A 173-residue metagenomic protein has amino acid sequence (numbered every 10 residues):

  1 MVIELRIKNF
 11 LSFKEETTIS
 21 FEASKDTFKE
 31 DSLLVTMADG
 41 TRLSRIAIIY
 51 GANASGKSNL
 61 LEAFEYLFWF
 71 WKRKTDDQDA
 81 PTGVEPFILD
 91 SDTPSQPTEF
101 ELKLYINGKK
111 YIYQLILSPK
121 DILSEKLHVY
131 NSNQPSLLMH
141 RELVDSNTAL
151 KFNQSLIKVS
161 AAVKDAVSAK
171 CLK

Functional and structural regions predicted by a protein language model:
V2-Y66: Pre-Walker A-like glycine/lysine-rich segment at the N-terminus of P-loop NTPase domains
E4, E101, S124-K126: Conserved beta-strand and immediately adjacent loop positions that scaffold enzyme active sites
I7, L102-I106, V129: Short acidic, glycine-rich loop/turn motifs
S12-K14, R42, S95, K120 (+2 more regions): A generic structural signal for short, non-catalytic loop/turn and secondary-structure boundary residues
T17, A23-K25, S91-T93, L143 (+1 more regions): Solvent-exposed, flexible loop/coil residues
M37-A38, R42-I48, A52, L61-I122: Conserved P-loop NTP-binding catalytic core
I112-K173: Electropositive, glycine-dotted interaction segments that contact anionic polymers or phosphate-rich ligands
